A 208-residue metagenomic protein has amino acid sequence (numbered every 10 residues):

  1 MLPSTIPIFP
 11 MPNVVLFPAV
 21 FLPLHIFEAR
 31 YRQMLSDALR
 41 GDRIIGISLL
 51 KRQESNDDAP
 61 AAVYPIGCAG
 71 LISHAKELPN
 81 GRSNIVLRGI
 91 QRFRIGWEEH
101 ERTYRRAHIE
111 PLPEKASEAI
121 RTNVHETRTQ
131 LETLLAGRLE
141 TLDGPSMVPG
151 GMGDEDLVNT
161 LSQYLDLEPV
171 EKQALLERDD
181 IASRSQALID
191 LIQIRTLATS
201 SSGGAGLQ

Functional and structural regions predicted by a protein language model:
M1-Q208: N-terminal low-complexity, acidic/polar interaction/targeting segments
